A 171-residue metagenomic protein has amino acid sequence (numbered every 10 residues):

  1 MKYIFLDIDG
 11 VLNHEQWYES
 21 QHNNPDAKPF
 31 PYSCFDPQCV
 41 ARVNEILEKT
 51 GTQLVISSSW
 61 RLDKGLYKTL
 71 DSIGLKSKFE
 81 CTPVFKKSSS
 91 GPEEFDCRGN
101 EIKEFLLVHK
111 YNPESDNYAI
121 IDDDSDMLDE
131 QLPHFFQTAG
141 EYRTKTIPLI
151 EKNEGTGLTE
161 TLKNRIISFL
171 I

Functional and structural regions predicted by a protein language model:
M1-K2, T50-T52, P113-N117: Short coil/turn segments at beta-strand junctions that form active-site/ligand-binding loops
M1-K49: Active-site neighborhood of HAD-like aspartate-dependent phosphohydrolases
L6, S57-L62, I121-D123: Short His-Asn-centered micro-motif
L12, L62-K64, D126-L128: Short, active-site-adjacent cap segments at secondary-structure transitions
S33-C34, L62-K64, G91: Acidic-and-aromatic substrate-binding clefts and catalytic sites of carbohydrate-active enzymes
V40-T50, K103-N112: Short, basic/hydrophobic alpha-helical segments
T50-Y67: Substrate-recognition element of Asp-dependent hydrolases with the DxDx(T/V) motif
K68-I171: C-terminal cap/substrate-recognition subdomain and adjoining C-terminal extension of metal-dependent phosphatase-like
